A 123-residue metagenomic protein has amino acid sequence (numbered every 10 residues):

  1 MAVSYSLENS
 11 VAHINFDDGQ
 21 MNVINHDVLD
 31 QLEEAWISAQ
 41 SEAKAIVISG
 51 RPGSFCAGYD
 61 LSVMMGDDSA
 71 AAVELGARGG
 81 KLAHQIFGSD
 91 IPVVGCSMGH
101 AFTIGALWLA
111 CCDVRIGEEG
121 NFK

Functional and structural regions predicted by a protein language model:
A2-S4, S10-V11: Extreme N-terminal starter segment of soluble prokaryotic enzymes
S4-Y5, R115: A structural signal for short hydrophobic beta-strand segments in well-ordered beta-sheet cores
N9-D17, D27-A70, Q85-C96, G120-N121: A structural preference for short, pocket-lining loop segments at secondary-structure junctions
N22-N25: Asparagine-centered polar/low-complexity signal
G58, V73-G80, T103-I104: Glycine-rich phosphate-binding loop at the start of an alpha helix
A83-K123: Glycine-rich beta-to-alpha active-site loop
